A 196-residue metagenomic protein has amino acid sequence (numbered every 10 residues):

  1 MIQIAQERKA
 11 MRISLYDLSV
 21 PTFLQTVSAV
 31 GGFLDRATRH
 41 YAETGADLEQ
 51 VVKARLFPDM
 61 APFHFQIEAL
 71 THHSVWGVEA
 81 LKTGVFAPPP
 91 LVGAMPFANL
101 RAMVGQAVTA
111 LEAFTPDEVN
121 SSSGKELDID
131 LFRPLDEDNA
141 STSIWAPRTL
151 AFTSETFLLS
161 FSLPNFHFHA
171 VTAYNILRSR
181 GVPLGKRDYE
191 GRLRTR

Functional and structural regions predicted by a protein language model:
M1-A10: Short, Lys/Arg-enriched N-terminal segments with co-localized hydrophobic residues within the first ~10-30 amino acids
R12-Q25, D47-H72, P90-L100, D136 (+2 more regions): Alpha-helical scaffold segments that form or flank carboxylate-/histidine-based iron centers
V20-L24, A87, F97-A113, N120 (+1 more regions): Mature, function-bearing regions of proteins
V27, G31-T38, V75-V78, G105-E112 (+1 more regions): Structural signal for well-ordered, non-membrane alpha-helices
Y41-K53, A113-L158, E190: Acidic interhelical loop/turn segments
D59-A87, A107, F114: Conserved alpha-helical segments that form or flank metal/cofactor-binding pockets of metalloenzymes
L150-L184: Conserved helix-adjacent loop modules within structured domains
R178-R196: C-terminal end-helix/capping segment
